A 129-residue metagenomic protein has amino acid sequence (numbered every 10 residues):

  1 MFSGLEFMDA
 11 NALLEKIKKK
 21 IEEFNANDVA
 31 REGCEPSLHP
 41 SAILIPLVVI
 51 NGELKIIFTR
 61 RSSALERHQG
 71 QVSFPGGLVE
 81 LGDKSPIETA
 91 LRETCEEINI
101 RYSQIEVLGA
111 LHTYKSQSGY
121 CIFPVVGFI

Functional and structural regions predicted by a protein language model:
M1-S73, L78-I129: N-terminal leader/linker segments that precede catalytic domains of diphosphate-processing enzymes
